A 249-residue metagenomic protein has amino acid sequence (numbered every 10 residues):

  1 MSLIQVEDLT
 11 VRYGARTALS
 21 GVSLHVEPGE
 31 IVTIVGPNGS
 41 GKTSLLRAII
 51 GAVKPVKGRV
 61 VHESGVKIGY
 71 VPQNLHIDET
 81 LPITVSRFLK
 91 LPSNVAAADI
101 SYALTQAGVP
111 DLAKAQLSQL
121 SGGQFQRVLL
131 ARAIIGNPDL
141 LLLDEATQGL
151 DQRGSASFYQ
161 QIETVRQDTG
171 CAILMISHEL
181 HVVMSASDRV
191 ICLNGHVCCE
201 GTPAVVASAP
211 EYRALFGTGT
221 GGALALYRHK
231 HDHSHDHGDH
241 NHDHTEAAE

Functional and structural regions predicted by a protein language model:
I50: Helix-to-loop junction immediately C-terminal to a conserved catalytic motif
A97-L112: Conserved ABC ATPase "signature" region
Q116-L120, Q124: Conserved ABC ATPase signature
L141-D144: Catalytic Walker B motif of ABC-type/P-loop ATPase nucleotide-binding domains
S177-H178: H-loop/switch region of ABC-family ATPase nucleotide-binding domains
V190-T202: H-loop (His-switch) and adjacent beta-strand-loop-beta switch element of ABC-type ATPase nucleotide-binding domains
S208, L215-E249: ABC ATPase nucleotide-binding domains
